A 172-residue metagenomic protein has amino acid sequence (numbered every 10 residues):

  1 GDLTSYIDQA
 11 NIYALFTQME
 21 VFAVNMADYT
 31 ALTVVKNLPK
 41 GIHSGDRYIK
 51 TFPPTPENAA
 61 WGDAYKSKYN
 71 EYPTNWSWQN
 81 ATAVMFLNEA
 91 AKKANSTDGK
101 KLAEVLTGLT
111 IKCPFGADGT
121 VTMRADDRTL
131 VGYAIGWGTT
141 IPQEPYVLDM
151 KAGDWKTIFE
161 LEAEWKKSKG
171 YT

Functional and structural regions predicted by a protein language model:
G1-T172: Extracytosolic ligand-binding ectodomains
